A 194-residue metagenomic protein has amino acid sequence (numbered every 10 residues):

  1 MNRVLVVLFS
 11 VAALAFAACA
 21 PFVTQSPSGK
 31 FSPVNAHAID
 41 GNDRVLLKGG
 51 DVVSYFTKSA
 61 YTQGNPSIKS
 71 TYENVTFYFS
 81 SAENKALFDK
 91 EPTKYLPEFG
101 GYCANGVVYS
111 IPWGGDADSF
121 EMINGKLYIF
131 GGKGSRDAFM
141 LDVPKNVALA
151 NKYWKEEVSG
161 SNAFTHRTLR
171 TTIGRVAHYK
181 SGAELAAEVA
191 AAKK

Functional and structural regions predicted by a protein language model:
M1-V4: Positively charged n-region of N-terminal signal peptides that target proteins for export
V7-A17: Bacterial N-terminal signal peptides
A15-A17, N84, S135: Generic detector of short, well-ordered, non-transmembrane alpha-helical segments enriched in hydrophobic residues
C19-E73, T93-K194: Intrinsically disordered, low-complexity terminal tails and linkers in eukaryotic proteins, enriched in charged/polar
K69-N84: Beta-strand cores of secreted/periplasmic/IMS beta-sandwich domains, seen most often in copper-related folds
